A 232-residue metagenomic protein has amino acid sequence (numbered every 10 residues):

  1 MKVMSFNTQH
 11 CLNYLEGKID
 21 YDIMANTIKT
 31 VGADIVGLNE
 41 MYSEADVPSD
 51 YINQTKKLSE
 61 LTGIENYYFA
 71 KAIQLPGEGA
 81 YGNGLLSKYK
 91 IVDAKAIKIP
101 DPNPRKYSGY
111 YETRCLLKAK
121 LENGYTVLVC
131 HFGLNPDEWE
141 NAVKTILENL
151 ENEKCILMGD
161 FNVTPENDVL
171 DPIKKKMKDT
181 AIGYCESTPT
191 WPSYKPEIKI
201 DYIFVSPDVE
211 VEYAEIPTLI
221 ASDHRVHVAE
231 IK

Functional and structural regions predicted by a protein language model:
M1-I35, E60-L61, N66-F69, I73-K232: Active-site regions of metal-assisted phosphoester/phosphodiester hydrolases, unifying DNase/endonuclease modules
N13-K18, S43-N53: Short, flexible/disordered intra-domain loops and linkers
G37-Y42: A short beta-strand-loop structural module common to alpha/beta enzyme folds
Q54-L58: Extracytoplasmic small-molecule ligand-binding "clamshell" domains of the periplasmic binding protein/Venus flytrap
